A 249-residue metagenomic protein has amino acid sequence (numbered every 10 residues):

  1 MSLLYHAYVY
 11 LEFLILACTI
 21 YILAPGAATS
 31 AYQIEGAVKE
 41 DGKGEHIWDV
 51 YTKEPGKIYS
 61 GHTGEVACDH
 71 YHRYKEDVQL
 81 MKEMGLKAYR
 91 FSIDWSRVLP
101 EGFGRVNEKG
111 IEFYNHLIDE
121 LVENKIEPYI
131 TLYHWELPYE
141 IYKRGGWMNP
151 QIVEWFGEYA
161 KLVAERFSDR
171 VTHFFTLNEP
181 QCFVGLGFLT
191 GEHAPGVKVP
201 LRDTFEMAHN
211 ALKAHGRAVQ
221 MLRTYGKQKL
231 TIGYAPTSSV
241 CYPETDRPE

Functional and structural regions predicted by a protein language model:
L3-L4, F13-I58, E101-F103, I111-E249: Active-site region of glycoside hydrolase catalytic domains
A7-V9: Short hydrophobic alpha-helical segments enriched in small aliphatic residues
S60-H72: Active-site mouth loops of central-metabolism enzymes
D69-L80, W155-V163: Short, acidic/polar
R73-D94: Catalytic domains of carbohydrate-active enzymes, especially glycoside hydrolases
I93-V106: Glycine-rich, proline-tolerant flexible connector loops at the mouths of alpha/beta enzymes
